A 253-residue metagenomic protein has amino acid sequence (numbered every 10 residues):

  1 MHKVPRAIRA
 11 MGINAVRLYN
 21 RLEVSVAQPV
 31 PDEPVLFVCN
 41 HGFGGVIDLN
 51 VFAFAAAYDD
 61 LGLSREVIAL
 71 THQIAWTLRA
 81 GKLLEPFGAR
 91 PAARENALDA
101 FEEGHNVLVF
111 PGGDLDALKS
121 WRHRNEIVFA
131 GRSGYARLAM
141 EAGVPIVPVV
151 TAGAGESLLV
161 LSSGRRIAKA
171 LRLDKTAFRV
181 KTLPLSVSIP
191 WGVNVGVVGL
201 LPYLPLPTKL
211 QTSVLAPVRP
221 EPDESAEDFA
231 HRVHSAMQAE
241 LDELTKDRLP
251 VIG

Functional and structural regions predicted by a protein language model:
M1-A7, D99-G253: Non-catalytic C-terminal accessory region of glycerolipid acyltransferases and related lyso-lipid remodeling enzymes
K3-L22, D60, S64-R65, R79-P86: A transmembrane-helix-recognition feature enriched in membrane-embedded lipid enzymes and envelope glyco-/phospholipid
M11-H41: Helix-to-loop junction immediately C-terminal to a conserved catalytic motif
L22, V35, V67, V107 (+1 more regions): A broad, low-specificity signal marking well-ordered, structured residues that form hydrophobic/aromatic
L22-S25, A55-A56, R94-E95, G199: A generic local structural motif
V26, C39, A56, T71 (+3 more regions): Pocket-edge structural micro-motifs
D32-A97, E103, G113-A130: Catalytic core of membrane glycerolipid acyltransferases/transacylases, capturing the structured, soluble-facing
